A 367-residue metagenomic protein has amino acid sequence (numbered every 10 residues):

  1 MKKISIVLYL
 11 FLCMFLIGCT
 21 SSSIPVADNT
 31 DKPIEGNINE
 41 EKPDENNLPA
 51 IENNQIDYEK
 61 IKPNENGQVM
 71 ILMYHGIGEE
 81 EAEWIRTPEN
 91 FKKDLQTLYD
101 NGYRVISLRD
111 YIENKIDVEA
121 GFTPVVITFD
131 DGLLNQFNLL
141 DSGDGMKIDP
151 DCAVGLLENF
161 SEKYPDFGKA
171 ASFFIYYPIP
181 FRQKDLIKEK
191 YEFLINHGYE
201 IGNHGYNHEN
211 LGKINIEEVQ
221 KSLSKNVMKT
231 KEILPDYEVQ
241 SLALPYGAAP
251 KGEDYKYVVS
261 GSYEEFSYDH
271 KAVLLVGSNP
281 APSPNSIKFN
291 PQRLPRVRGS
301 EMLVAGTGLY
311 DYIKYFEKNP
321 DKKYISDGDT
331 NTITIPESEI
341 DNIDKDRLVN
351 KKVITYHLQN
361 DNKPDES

Functional and structural regions predicted by a protein language model:
M1-I6: Positively charged n-region of N-terminal signal peptides that target proteins for export
L16-G18: C-terminal motif of bacterial Sec signal peptides marking the signal peptidase cleavage site
T20-S22: Bacterial signal peptide processing site
P33-T128, L134-D141, K213-S367: C-terminal active-site subregion of NodB/CE4 polysaccharide deacetylases
N64, V118, L157-G168, R182-G202 (+2 more regions): Acidic (Asp/Glu)-rich catalytic clusters
I71-M73, R104-L108, V126-I127, V154-K184 (+2 more regions): Short, well-structured secondary-structure segments
L133-L134, N207: Short, glycine/acidic-enriched loop or turn micro-motifs at the edges of active sites
L140, M146-L156, P180-E200, Y206-L234 (+1 more regions): Alpha-helical scaffold elements lining the catalytic groove of polysaccharide deacetylases
